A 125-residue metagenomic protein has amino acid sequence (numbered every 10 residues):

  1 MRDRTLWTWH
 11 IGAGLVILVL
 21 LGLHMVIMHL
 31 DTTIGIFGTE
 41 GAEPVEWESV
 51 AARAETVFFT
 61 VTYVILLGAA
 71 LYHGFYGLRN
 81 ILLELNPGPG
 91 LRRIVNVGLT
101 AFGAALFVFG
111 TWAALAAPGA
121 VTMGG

Functional and structural regions predicted by a protein language model:
M1-G125: Membrane-embedded alpha-helical bundles that constitute the cytochrome b-like, heme-associated redox core of multi-pass
